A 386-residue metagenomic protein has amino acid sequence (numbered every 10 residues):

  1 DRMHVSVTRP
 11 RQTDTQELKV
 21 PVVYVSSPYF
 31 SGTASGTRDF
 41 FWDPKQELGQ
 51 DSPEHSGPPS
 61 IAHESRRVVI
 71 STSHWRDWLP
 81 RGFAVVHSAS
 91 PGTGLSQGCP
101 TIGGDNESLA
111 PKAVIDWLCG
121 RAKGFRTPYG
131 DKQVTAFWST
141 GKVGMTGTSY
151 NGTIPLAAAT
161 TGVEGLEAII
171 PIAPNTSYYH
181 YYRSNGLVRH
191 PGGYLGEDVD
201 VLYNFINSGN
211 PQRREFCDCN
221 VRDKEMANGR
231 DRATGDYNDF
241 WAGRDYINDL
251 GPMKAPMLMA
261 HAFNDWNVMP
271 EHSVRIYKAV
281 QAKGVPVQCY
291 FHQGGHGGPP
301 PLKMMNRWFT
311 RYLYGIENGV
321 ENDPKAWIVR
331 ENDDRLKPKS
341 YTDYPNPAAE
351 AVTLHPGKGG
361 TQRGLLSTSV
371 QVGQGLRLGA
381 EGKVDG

Functional and structural regions predicted by a protein language model:
D1-L18: N-terminal cap/lid segment of alpha/beta-hydrolase-fold proteins
E17-P28: Short beta-strand element of the alpha/beta-hydrolase
P28-E64, V68-R76, P80, D105-S108 (+5 more regions): Accessory cap/linker subdomain of secreted extracellular hydrolases
L79-L95: Conserved alpha/beta-hydrolase
M253, M259-H261, D265: Short beta-strand/loop motif that positions the catalytic acidic residue of the alpha/beta-hydrolase fold
W266-H272: Conserved alpha/beta-hydrolase "acid-adjacent" motif
V280-G297: Catalytic histidine neighborhood in serine/cysteine hydrolases with alpha/beta-hydrolase-type architecture
P299-G386: C-terminal, loop-rich substrate-recognition/catalytic regions characterized by aromatic stacking residues
